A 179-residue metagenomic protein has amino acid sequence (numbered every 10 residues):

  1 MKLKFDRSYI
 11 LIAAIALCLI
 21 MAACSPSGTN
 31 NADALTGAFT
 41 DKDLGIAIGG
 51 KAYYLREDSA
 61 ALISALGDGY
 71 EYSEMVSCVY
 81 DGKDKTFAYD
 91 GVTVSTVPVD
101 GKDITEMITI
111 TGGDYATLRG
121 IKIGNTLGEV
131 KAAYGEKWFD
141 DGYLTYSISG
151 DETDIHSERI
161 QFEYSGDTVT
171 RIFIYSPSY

Functional and structural regions predicted by a protein language model:
K2-I10: Bacterial N-terminal signal peptides that target proteins for export
I10-L17: Sec-dependent N-terminal signal peptides
I20-A23: C-terminal motif of bacterial Sec signal peptides marking the signal peptidase cleavage site
S25-A32: Bacterial lipoprotein signal-peptidase II cleavage site
A32, A47-I48, S59-G101, K122-Y179: A cross-family detector of function-defining hotspots
F39-I48, E106-Y115: Acidic/histidine-rich, surface-exposed loop or edge segments in extracytoplasmic proteins
G49-Y53, T117-R119: Glycine-rich loop/hinge motif
G113-G124: Mature extracytoplasmic domains of secretory-pathway proteins
